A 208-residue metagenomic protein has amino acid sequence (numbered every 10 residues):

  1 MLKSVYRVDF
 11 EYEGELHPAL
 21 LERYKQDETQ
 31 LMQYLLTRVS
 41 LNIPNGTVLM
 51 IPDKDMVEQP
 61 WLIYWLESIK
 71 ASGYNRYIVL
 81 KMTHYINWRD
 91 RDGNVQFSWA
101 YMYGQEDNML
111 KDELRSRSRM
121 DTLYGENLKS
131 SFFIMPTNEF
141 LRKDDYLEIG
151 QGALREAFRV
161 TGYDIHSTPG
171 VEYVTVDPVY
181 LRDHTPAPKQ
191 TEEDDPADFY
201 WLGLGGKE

Functional and structural regions predicted by a protein language model:
L2-E208: Short, conserved turn/kink motifs that form compact alpha/beta structural patches or helix kinks used as
